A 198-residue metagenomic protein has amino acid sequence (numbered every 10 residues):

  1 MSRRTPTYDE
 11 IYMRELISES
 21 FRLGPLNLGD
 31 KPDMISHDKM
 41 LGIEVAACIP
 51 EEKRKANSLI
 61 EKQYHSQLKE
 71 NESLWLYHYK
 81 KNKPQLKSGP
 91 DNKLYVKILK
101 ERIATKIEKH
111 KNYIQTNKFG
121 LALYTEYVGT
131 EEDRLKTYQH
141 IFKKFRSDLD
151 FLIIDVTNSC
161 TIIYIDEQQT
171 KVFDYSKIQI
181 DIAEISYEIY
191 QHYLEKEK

Functional and structural regions predicted by a protein language model:
M1-G24, A46-K198: Metal-dependent nuclease catalytic core centered on acidic motifs
D30: Beta-rich catalytic cores
M34, L41-A47: Conserved catalytic cores of phosphodiester-cleaving nucleases, focusing on short active-site segments
S36-D38, H110: Short amphipathic alpha-helices and their capping/turn segments at secondary-structure boundaries
K39-M40, S66: Short amphipathic alpha-helical patches
